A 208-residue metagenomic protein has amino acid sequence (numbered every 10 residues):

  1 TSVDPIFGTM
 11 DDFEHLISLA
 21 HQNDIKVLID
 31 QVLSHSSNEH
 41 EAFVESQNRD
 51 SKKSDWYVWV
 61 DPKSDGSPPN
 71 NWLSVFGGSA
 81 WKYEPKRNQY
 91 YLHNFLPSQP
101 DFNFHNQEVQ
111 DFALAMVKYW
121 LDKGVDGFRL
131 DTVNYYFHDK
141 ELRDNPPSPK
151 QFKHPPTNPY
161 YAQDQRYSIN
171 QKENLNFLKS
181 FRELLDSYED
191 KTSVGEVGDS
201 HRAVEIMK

Functional and structural regions predicted by a protein language model:
T1-K118, D122, Y135-H201: Acidic/aromatic-lined carbohydrate-recognition and catalytic surfaces of CAZymes acting on diverse glycans
R202-M207: Catalytic cores of alpha/beta
